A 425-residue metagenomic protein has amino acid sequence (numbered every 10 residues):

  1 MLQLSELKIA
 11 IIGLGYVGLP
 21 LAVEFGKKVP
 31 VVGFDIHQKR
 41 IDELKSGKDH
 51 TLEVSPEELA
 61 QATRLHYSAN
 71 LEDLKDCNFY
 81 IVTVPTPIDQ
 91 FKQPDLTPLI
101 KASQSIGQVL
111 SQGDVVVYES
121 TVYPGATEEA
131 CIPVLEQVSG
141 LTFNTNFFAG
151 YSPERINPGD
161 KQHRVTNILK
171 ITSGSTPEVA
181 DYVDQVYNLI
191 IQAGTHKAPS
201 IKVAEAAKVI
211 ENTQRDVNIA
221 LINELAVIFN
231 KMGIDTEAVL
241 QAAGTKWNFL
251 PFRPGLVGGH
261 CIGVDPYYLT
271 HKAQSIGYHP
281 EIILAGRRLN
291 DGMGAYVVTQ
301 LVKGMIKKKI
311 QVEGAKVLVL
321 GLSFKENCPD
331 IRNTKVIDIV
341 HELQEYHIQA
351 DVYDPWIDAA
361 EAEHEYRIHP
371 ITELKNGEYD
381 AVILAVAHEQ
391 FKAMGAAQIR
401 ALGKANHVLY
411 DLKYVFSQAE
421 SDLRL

Functional and structural regions predicted by a protein language model:
M1-L425: Structural/interface elements that position substrates and couple domains in central-metabolism enzymes
